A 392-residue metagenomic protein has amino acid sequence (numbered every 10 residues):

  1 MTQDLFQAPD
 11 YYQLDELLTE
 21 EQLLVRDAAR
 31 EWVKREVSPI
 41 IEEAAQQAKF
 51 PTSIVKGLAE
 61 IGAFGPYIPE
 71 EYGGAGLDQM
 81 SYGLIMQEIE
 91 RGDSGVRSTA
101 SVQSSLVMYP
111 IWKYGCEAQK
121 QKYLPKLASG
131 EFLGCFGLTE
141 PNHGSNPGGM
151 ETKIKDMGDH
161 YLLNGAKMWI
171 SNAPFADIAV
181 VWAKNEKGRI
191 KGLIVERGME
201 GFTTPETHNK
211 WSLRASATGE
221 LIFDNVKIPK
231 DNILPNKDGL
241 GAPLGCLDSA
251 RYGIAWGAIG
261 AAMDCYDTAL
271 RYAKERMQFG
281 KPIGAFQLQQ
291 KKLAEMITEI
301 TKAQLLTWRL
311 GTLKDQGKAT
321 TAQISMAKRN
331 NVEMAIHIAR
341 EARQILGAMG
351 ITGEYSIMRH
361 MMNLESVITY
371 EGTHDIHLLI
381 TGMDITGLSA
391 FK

Functional and structural regions predicted by a protein language model:
M1-V102, Y114-Q119, K126-E131, N146-P147 (+3 more regions): Alpha-helical interface subdomain recognition
G62, M86-E90, A183-N185, V195-E200 (+1 more regions): Short Ser/Thr-interspersed hydrophobic loop/turn segments at strand-loop and sheet-helix junctions that line or gate
L77-D78, N146-G148, N172-A176, R214-S216 (+1 more regions): Short glycine/proline-enriched turns and hinge-like loops at secondary-structure junctions
L127, N142-S145, W169-N172, K184 (+1 more regions): Short Gly/Pro-enriched turn/cap motifs at secondary-structure boundaries
G130-L138: A short, Trp-centered hydrophobic/proline-enriched beta-strand micro-motif
G149, G198-P229: Flexible, small-/acidic-enriched active-site or ligand-binding loops
E151, D159-H160, N164-T204: A short core secondary-structure module
G219-G245: A short, charged helix-loop
